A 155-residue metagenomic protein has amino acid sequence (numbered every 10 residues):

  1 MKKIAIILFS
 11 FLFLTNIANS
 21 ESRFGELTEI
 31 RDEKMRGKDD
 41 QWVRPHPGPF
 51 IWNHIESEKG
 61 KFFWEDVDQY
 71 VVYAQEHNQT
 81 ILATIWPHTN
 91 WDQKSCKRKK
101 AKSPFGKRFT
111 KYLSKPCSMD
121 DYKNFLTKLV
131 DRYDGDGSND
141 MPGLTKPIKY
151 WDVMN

Functional and structural regions predicted by a protein language model:
I4-L14: Sec-dependent N-terminal signal peptides
N16-S20: Sec/Tat signal peptide C-region and signal peptidase I cleavage site
E21-N155: N-terminal substrate-binding region of glycoside hydrolase catalytic domains
